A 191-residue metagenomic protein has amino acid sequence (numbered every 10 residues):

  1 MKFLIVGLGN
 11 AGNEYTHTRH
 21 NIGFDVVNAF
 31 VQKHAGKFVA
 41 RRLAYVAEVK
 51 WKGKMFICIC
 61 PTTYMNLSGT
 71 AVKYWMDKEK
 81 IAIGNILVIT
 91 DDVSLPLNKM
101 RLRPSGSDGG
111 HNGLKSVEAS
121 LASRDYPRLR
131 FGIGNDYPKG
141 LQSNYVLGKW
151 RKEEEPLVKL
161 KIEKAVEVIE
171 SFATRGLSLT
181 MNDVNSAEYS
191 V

Functional and structural regions predicted by a protein language model:
M1-S105, K115-L129, D136-L141, G148 (+1 more regions): Nucleotide and nucleotide-moiety/phosphate-recognizing core
G110, L114: Short glycine/serine/threonine-rich phosphate/pyrophosphate-binding segments that cradle anionic phosphate groups
